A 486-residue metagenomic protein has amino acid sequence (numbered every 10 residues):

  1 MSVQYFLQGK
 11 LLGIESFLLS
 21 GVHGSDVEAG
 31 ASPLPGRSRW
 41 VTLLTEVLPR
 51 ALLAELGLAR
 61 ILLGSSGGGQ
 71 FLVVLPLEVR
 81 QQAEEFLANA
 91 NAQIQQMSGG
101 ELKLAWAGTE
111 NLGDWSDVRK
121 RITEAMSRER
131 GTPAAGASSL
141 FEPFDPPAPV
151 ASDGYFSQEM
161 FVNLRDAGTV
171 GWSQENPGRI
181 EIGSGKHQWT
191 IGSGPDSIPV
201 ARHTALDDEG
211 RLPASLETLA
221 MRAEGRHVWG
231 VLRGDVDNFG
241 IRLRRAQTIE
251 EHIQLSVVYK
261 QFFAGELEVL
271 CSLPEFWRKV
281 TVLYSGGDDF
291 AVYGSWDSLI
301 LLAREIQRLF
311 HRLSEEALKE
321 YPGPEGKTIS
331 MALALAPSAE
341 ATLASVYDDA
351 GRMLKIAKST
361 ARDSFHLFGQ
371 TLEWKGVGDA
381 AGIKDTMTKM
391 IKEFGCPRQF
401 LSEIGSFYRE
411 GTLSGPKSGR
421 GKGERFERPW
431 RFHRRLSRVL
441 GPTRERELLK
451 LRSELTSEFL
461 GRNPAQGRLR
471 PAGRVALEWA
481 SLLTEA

Functional and structural regions predicted by a protein language model:
M1-A486: Regulatory and interdomain segments flanking nucleotide-handling catalytic cores in signaling/defense enzymes
